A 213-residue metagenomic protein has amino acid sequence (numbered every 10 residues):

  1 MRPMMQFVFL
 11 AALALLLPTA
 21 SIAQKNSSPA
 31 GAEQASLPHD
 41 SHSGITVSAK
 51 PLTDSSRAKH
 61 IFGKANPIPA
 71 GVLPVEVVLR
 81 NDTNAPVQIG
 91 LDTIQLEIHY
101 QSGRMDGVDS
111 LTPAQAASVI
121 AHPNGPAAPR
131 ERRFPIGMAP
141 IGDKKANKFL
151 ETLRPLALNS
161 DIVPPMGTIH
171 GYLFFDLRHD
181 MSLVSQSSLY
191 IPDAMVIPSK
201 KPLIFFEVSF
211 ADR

Functional and structural regions predicted by a protein language model:
M1-F7: Positively charged n-region of N-terminal signal peptides that target proteins for export
F7-P18: Bacterial N-terminal signal peptides
T19-A23: Sec/Tat signal peptide C-region and signal peptidase I cleavage site
Q24-R213: Conserved functional micro-motifs across diverse proteins
